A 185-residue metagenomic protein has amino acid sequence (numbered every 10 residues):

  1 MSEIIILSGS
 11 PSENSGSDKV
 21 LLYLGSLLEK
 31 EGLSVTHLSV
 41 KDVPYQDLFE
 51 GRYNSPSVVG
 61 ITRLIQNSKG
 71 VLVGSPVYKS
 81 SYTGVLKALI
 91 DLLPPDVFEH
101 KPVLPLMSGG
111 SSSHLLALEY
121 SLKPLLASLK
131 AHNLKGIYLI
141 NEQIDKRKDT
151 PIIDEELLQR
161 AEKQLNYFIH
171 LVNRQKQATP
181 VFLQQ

Functional and structural regions predicted by a protein language model:
M1-L92, E155-Q185: N-terminal beta1-alpha1-beta2 submodule of the flavodoxin-like/Rossmannoid cofactor-binding fold
S8, V73, P105-G109, K148-I152: Short coil/turn segments at secondary-structure junctions
T36-Y45, S128-K148: Mobile beta-alpha loop/short-helix "lid" or hinge segments that flank ligand
D47-E50, A117, K146-P151: Short aromatic-enriched loop/helix-cap "lid" or pocket-rim segments at secondary-structure transitions that line
I65, I90-P95, A127-H132: Short, electropositive alpha-helical surface patch
E99-H100: A glycine-biased structural micro-motif
V103-N141: Short, glycine-/small-residue-rich phosphate/pyrophosphate-handling segment
